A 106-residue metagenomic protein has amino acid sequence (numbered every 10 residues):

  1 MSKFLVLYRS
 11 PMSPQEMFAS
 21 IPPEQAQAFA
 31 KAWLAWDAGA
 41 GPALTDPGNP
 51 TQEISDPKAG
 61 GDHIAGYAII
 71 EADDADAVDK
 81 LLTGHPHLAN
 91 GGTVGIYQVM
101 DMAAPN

Functional and structural regions predicted by a protein language model:
M1-N106: Conserved, structured core segments of small domains
